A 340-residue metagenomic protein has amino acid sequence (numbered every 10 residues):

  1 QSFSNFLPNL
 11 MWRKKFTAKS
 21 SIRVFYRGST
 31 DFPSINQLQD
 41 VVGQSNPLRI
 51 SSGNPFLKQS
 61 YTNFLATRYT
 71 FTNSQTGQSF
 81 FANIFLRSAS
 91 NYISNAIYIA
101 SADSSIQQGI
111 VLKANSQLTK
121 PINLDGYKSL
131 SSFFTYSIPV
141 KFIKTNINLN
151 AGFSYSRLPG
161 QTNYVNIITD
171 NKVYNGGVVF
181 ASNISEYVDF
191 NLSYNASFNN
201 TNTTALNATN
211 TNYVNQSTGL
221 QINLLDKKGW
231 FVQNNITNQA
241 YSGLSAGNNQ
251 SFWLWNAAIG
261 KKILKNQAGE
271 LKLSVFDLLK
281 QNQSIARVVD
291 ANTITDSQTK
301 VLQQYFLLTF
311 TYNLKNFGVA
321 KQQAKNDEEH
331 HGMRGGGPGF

Functional and structural regions predicted by a protein language model:
Q1-F340: Exposed, low-structure sequence patches enriched in small/polar residues
